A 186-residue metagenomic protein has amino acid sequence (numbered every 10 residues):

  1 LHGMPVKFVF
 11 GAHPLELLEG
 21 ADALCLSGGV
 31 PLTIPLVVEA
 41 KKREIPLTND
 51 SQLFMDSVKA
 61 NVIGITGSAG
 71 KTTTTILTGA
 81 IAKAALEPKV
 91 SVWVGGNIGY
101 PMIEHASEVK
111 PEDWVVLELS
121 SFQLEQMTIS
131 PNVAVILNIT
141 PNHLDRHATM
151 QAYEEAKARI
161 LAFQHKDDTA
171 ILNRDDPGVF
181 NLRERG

Functional and structural regions predicted by a protein language model:
L1-P5, P101-E104: N-terminal beta-loop-helix "entrance" segment that forms/cooperates in small-molecule cofactor or anionic ligand
H2-L17: Glycine-rich, highly charged phosphate/nucleotide-binding loops
L15-A21, G28-R174, G178-G186: Phosphate-binding loop of NTP-binding sites
